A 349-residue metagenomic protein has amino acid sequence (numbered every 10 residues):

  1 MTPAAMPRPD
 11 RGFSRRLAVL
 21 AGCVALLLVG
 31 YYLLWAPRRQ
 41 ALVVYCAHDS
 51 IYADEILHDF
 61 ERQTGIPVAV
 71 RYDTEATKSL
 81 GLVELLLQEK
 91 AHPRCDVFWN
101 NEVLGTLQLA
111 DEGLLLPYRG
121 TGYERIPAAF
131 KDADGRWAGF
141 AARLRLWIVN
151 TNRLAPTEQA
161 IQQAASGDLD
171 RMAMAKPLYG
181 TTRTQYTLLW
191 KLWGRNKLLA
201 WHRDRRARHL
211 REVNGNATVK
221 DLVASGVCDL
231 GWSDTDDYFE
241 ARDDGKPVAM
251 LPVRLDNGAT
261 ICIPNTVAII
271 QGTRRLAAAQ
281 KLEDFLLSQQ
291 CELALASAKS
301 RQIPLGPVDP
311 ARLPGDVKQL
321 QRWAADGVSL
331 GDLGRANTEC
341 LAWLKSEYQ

Functional and structural regions predicted by a protein language model:
L20-G22, Y32-G105: Early extracytoplasmic/lumenal segment of secretory-pathway proteins
A47-D54, E75-L80, R94-V227, G258: Extracytoplasmic ligand-binding site segments that recognize negatively charged/polar headgroups
I56, K197-W201, R274-L286, A294-S297: Short amphipathic alpha-helical coupling segments at ligand-binding clamshell hinges and other catalytic/signaling
L104-Q108, A224, D229-A249: A ligand-binding cleft/hinge motif common to bilobed small-molecule-binding domains
L116-E124, W137-G139, L230, K246-I261 (+2 more regions): Short beta-strand->loop
L146-R153, K191, I263-A278, A294-S297: A bilobed periplasmic-binding-protein/Venus flytrap-type ligand-binding module shared by bacterial periplasmic
R171-L178, F285-D309: Periplasmic-binding protein-like
I303-Q349: An extracytoplasmic/periplasmic, membrane-proximal ligand-sensing/linker region
